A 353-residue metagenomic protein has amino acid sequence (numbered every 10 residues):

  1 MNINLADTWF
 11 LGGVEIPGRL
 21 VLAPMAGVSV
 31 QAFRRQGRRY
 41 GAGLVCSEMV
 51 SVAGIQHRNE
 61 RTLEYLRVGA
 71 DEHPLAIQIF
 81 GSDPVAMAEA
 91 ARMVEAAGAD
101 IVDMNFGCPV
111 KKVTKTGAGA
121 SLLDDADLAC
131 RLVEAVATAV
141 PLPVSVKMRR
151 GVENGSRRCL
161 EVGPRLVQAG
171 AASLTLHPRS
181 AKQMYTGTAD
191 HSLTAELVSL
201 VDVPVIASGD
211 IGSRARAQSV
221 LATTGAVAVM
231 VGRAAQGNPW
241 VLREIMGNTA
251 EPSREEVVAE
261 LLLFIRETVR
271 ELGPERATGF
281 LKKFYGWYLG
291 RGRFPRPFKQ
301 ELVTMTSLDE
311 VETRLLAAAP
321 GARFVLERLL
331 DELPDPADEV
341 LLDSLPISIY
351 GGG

Functional and structural regions predicted by a protein language model:
M1-G12, I16, L20, A26 (+8 more regions): Alpha/beta catalytic cores of nucleotide-metabolism and tRNA/nucleoside-modifying enzymes
N2-F10, M25-D100: Glycine-rich, positively charged N-terminal anion/phosphate-binding segment
L20-P24, V45-S47, L75-I79, V102 (+4 more regions): Hydrophobic faces of well-ordered beta-strands that scaffold small-molecule active sites in alpha/beta enzyme cores
P24, G81, A88-D100, T114-T116 (+5 more regions): Conserved alpha/beta-domain cores
S47, I101-P109, Q168-P178, M230-A235: Non-cysteine beta-strand/loop elements that form the S-adenosyl-L-methionine
V50-Q56, P84, G107-A120, P178-Q183: Conserved radical SAM core fold
L63-Q78, S121-V146, T186-D210: Alpha-helix-loop-beta-strand connector modules within alpha/beta enzyme cores
K111-L128, K182-D190, G247-P252: Glycine-rich tight-turn/loop motif centered on a GG-T
